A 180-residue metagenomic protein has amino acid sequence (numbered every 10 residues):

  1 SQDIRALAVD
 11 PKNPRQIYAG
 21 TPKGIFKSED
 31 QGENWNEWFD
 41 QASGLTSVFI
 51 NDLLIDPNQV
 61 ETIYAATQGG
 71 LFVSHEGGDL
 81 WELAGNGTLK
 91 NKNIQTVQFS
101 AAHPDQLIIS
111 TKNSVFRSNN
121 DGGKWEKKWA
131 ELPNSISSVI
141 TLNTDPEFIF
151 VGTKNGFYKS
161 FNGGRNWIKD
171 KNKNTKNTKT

Functional and structural regions predicted by a protein language model:
S1-T180: Extracellular glycan-interacting surfaces
